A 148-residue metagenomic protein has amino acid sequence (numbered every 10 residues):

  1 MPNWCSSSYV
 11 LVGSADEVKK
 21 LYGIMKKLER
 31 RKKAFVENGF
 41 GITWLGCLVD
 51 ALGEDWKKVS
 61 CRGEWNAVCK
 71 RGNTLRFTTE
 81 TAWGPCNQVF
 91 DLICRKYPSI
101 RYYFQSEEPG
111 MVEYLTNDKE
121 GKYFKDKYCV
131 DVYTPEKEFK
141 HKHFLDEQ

Functional and structural regions predicted by a protein language model:
M1-Q148: Intrinsic low-complexity, intrinsically disordered or marginally ordered coil/linker segments
